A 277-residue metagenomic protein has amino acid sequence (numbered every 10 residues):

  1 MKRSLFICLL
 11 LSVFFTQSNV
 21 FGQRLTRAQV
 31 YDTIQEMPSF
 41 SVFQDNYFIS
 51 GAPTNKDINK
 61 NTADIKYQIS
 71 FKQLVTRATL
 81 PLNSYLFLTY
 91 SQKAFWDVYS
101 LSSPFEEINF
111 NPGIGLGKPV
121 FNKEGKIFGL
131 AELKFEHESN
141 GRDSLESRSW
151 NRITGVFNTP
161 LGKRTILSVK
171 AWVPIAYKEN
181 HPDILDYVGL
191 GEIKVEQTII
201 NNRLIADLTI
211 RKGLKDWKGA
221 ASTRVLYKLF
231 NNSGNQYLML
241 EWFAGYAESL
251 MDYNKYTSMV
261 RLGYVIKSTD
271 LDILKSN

Functional and structural regions predicted by a protein language model:
M1-Q23: Bacterial Sec-dependent N-terminal signal peptides
S4, F21, K194-E196, G263: Residue-level detector of intrinsically disordered/flexible regions characterized by low predicted structural confidence
Q23-R77, I114, K267-T269: Short glycine/proline- and aromatic-enriched beta-strand/turn motifs that initiate or cap beta-hairpins
R24-A28, P38-S50, A78-I200, L208-I210 (+3 more regions): Outer-membrane pore/translocation modules
L25-M37, A220-N277: Predominantly the C-terminal beta-signal and adjacent terminal strand-loop region of outer-membrane beta-barrel
D64, Q68-S70, N111-G113, T154 (+3 more regions): Membrane-embedded beta-strand positions in outer-membrane beta-barrel channels/transporters
L74-R77, V120, Y227-K228: A generic secondary-structure signal
